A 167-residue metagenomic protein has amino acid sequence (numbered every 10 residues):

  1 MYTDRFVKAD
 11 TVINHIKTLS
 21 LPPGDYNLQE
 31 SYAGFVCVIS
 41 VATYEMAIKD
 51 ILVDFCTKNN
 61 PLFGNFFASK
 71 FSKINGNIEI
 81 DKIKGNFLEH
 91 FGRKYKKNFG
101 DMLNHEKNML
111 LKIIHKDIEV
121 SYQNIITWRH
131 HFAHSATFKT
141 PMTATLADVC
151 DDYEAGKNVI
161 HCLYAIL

Functional and structural regions predicted by a protein language model:
M1-F35: Charged alpha-helical initiation segments
K8, V12-H15, I39, A47 (+3 more regions): Amphipathic, well-ordered alpha-helical segments in soluble domains
I16-G24, A136-K139, L163, L167: Secondary-structure edge/capping motif, primarily at the C-terminal ends of alpha-helices and the immediately following
D25-E30, K139-L146: Short, surface-exposed loop/turn segments at secondary-structure junctions
E30-C56: Short, hydrophobic, well-ordered secondary-structure elements
I48-C56, T127-F138, H161-A165: Charged/polar positions within long, soluble alpha-helices
N59-K139: Flexible secondary-structure boundary motifs
K116-H131, T143-L167: Amphipathic, Lys/Arg-enriched alpha-helical patches that create a basic surface for binding polyanionic ligands
